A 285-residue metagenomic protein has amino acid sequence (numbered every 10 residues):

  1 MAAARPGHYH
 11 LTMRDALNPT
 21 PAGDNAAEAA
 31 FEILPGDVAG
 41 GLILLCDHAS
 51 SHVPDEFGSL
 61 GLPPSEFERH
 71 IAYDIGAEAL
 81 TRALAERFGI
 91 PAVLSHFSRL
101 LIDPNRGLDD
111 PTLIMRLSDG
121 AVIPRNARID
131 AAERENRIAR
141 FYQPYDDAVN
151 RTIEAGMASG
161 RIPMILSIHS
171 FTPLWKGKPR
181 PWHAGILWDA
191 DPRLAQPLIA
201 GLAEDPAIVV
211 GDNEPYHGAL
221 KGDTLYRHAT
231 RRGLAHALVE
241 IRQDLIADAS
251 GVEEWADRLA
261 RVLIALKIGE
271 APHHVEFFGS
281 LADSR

Functional and structural regions predicted by a protein language model:
Y9-I165, S170-R285: N-terminal catalytic or cofactor-binding beta/alpha core of small enzyme domains
